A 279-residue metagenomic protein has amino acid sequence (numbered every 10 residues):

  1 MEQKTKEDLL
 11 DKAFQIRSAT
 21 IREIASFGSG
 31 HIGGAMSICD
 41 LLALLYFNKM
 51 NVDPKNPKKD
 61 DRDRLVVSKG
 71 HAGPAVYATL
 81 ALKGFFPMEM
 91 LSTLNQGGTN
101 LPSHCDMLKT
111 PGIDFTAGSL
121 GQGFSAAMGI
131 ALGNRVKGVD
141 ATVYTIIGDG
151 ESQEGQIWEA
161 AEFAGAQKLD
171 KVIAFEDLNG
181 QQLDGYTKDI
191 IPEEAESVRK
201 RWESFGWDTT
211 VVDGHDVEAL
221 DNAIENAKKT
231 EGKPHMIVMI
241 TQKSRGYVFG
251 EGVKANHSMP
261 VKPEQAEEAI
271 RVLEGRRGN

Functional and structural regions predicted by a protein language model:
M1-I16: N-terminal hydrophobic or amphipathic helices/low-complexity stretches enriched in small/hydrophobic/Pro/Gly
K12-S29, D177: N-terminal capping segment at the start of a domain
T20-E23, A35-A166: Cofactor-binding active-site loop characterized by glycine-rich and histidine/acidic residues
G28-M36: Structural motif
D63-L65, A141-T145, V172, K233-T241: Generic beta-sheet signal
Y77-T79, D106, Q156-W158, D184-K188 (+2 more regions): Short acidic, glycine/serine/threonine-rich loops at helix termini
G112, T116-S119, F124-T230: Thiamine diphosphate
V217, A223-N279: Glycine/aspartate-rich loop-and-adjacent alpha/beta segment that forms the canonical ThDP
